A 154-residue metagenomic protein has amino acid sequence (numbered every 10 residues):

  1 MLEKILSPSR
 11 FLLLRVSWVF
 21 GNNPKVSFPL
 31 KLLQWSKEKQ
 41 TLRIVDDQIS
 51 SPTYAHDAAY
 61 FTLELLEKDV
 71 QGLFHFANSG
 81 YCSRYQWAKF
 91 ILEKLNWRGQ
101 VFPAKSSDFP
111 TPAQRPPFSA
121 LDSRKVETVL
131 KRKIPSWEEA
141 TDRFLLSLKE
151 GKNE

Functional and structural regions predicted by a protein language model:
L2, P8, H56-D57, L63 (+3 more regions): Catalytic phosphate/metal-binding cores of nucleic-acid and nucleotide-processing enzymes, i.e., regions that mediate
E3-K4, V26-L30, Y85, K89 (+1 more regions): Short, surface-exposed alpha-helical segments at coil->helix boundaries
I5-S50, H56-D57: NAD(P)-dependent short-chain dehydrogenase/reductase
L12, L42, S51, G80 (+2 more regions): Residues that recognize and position ribonucleotide moieties
N22-P24, Q48-D57, F76-K94, R143: Substrate-binding strand-loop-helix patch in Rossmann-like NAD(P)-dependent oxidoreductase/epimerase domains
P29, L33, A55-L63, E138-L145: Short, amphipathic alpha-helical "lid/cap" segments that border enzyme active or binding sites
F61, K68-P112, P117-F118: Mid/C-terminal beta-alpha module of Rossmann-like enzyme folds, strongest in SDR-family dehydrogenases/epimerases
S83-K89, K105-F144, L148-E154: Conserved C-terminal active-site "lid" loop/helix of NAD(P)H-dependent oxidoreductases that clamps the redox cofactor
